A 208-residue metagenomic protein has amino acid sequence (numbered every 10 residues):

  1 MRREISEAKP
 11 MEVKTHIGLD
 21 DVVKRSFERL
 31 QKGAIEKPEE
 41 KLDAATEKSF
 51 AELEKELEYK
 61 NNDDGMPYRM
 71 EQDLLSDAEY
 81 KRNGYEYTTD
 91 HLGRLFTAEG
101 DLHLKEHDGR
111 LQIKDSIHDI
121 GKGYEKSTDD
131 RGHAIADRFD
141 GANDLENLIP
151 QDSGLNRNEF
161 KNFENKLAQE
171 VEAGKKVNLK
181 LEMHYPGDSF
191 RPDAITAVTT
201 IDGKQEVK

Functional and structural regions predicted by a protein language model:
M1-E79: Long, low-complexity, intrinsically disordered regions
D77-K208: Domain-level detector of nuclease and nuclease-like folds in predominantly extracellular/periplasmic contexts
